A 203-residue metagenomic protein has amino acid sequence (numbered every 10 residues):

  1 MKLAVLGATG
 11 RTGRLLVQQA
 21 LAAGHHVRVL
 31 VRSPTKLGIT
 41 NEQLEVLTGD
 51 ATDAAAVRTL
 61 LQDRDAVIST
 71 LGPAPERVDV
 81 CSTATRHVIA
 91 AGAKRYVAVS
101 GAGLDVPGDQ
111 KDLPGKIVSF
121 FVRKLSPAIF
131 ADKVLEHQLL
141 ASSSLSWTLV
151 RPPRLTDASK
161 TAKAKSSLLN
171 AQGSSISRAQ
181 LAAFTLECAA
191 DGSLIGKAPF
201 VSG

Functional and structural regions predicted by a protein language model:
L3-A23: N-terminal Rossmann NAD(P)H-binding glycine-rich loop of SDR-like oxidoreductase domains
L30-T35, D50-A51: N-terminal Rossmann-fold cofactor-binding loop
E42-D65: Conserved Rossmann-fold cofactor-binding substructure of NAD(P)-dependent oxidoreductases
P73-A98, L135: NAD(P)-cofactor binding segment of oxidoreductase domains
V80-C81, V150, I176-L186, K197: Substrate-positioning beta->alpha
V106, Q110, S159-K163, C188-K197: Glycine/proline-rich active-site loop of Rossmann-fold NAD(P)-dependent oxidoreductases
D109, L113-I129, Q172: Alpha-helical membrane-targeting segments
H137-A158: Conserved beta-loop-beta element that borders a ligand/cofactor-binding pocket
